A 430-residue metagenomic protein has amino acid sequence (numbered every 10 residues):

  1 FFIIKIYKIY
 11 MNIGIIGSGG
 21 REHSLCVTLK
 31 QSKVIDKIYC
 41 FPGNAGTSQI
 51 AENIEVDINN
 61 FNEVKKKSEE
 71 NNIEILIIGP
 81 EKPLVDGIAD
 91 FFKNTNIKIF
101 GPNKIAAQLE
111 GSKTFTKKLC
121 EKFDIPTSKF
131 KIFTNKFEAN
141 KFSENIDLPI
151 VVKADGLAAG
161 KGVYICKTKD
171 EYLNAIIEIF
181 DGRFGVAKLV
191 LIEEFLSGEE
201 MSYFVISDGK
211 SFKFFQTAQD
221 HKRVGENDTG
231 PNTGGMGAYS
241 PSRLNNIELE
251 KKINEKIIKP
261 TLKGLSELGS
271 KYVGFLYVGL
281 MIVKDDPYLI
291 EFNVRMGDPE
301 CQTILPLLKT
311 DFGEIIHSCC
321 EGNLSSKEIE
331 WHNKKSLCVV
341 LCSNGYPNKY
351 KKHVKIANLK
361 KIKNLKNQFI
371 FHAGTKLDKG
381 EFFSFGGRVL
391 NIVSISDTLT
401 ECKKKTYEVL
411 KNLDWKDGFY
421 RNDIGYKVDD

Functional and structural regions predicted by a protein language model:
F1-Y10: Short, Lys/Arg-enriched N-terminal segments with co-localized hydrophobic residues within the first ~10-30 amino acids
Y10-K104: ATP-binding N-terminal substructure of ATP-dependent carboxylate-amine bond-forming enzymes
N53-N59, K131-N135, C166: Short acidic-hydrophobic, aromatic-tinged amphipathic segments that line or gate anion-handling sites
P102-G162: A conserved helix-loop-beta module that forms one wall/lid of the active-site cleft in ATP-utilizing catalytic domains
G162-C301: Internal nucleotide-binding/catalytic subdomain
N254-L276, N293-N367, A373, D378: Active-site "cap" helix and flanking loop/linker of ATP-utilizing ligase/carboxylase catalytic domains
T375-K379, F383-D430: Generic C-terminus detector
